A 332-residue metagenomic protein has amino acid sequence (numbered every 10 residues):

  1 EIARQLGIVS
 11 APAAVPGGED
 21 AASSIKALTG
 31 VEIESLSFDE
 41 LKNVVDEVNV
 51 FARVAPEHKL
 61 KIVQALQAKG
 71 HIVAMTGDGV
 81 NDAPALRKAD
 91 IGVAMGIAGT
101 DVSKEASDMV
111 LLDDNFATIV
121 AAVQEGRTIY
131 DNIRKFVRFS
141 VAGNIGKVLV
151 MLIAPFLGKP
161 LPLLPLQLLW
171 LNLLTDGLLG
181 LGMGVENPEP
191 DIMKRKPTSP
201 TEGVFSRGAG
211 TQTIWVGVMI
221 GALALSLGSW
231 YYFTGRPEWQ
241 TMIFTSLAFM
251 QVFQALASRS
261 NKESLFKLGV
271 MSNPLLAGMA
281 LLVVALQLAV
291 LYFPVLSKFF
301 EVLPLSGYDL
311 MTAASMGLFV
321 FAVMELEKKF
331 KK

Functional and structural regions predicted by a protein language model:
E1-A65, K69, T76, A83 (+3 more regions): Cytosolic catalytic headpieces and adjacent flexible linkers of membrane translocases
I2, I62-V63, A89, A106-S107 (+1 more regions): Short beta-alpha junctions and helix-cap segments that line functional grooves
I2-Q5, A85-L86, I133, P294: Hydrophobic residues within well-ordered alpha-helices
L6-A13, A68-H71, A94-I97, L111-D113 (+3 more regions): Secondary-structure transition/capping motifs at alpha-helix termini and the adjoining loop/turn into the next element
D20-K26, F51, I72-V73, I91 (+5 more regions): Hydrophobic packing and interface segments
G30, N81-N144, V185, E189-M193: Mg2+-dependent phosphoryl-transfer enzymes with acidic/Ser/Thr/Gly-rich catalytic loops
T76, V80, P84, S103 (+1 more regions): Acidic (Asp/Glu-rich) catalytic motifs at the cytosolic membrane interface
A122-K332: C-terminal transmembrane helices and immediately adjacent loops/tails of multi-pass membrane transport proteins
